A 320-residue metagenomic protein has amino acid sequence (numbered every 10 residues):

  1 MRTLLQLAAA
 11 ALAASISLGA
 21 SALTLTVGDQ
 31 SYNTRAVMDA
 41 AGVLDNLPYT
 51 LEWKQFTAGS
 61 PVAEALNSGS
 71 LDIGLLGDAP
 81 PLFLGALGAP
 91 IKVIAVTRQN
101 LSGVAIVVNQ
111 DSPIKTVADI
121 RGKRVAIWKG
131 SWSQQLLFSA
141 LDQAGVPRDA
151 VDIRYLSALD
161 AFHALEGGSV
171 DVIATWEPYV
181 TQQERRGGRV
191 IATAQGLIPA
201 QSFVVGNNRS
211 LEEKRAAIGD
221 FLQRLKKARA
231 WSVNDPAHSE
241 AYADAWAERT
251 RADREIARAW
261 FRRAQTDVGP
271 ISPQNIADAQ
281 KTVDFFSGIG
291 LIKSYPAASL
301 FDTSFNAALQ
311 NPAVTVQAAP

Functional and structural regions predicted by a protein language model:
M1-A8: Bacterial N-terminal signal peptides that target proteins for export
S17-G19: N-terminal signal peptide c-region/cleavage motif recognized by signal peptidases
L23-P147, D152-Y155, D171-A174, V190-I198: Short, glycine-/small- and polar/acidic-enriched structural segments that line small-molecule recognition paths
R35-M38, A63, N67, D78-P81 (+11 more regions): Extracytoplasmic/secreted envelope proteins and their assembly/folding machinery, especially bacterial periplasmic
T57-S60, L75, I127, S131-W132 (+5 more regions): Soluble non-cytosolic domains of exported or imported proteins
A79, I153-R154, L159-E248: Pocket-lining segment of extracytoplasmic ligand-binding domains
E213-K293: Secondary-structure end/capping motifs
D284-P320: Conserved C-terminal helix/tail region of periplasmic/extracytoplasmic solute-binding proteins
